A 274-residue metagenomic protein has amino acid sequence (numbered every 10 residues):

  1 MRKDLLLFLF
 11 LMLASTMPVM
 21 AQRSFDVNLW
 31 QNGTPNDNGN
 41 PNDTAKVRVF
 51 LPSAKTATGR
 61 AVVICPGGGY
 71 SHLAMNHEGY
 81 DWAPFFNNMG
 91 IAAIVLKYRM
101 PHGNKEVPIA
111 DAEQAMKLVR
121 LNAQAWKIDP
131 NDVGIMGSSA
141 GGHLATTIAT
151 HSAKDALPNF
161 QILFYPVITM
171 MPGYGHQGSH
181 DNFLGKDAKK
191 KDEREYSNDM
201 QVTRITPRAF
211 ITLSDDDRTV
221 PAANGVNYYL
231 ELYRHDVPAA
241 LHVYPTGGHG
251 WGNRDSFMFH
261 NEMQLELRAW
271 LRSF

Functional and structural regions predicted by a protein language model:
V19-F50, T58, S179, F259 (+1 more regions): A domain-start/cap signature at the N-terminus of enzymes
R48-F50, V226-F274: C-terminal catalytic histidine-bearing segment of alpha/beta-hydrolase fold enzymes
T58-G67: Short beta-strand element of the alpha/beta-hydrolase
M75-I94: Short amphipathic alpha-helix adjacent to the substrate-entry channel of hydrolases
N104-Q124, M263-L265: Alpha/beta-hydrolase active-site loop
Q114-S179, K186, E193-R194, N198: Primarily recognizes the serine-hydrolase "nucleophile elbow" in alpha/beta-hydrolase and SGNH/GDSL folds
I205, F210-L213, D217: Short beta-strand/loop motif that positions the catalytic acidic residue of the alpha/beta-hydrolase fold
R218-N224: Conserved alpha/beta-hydrolase "acid-adjacent" motif
